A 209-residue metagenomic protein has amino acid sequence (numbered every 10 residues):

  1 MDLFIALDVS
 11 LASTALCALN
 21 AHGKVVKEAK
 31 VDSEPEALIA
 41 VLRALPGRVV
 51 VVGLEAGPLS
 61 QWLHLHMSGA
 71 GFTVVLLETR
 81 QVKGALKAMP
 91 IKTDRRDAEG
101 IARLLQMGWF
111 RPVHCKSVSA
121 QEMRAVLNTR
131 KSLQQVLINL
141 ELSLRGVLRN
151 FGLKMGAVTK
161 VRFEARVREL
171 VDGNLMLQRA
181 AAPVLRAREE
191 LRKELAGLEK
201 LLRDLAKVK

Functional and structural regions predicted by a protein language model:
M1-K209: A detector of single, family-specific signature residues that are central to catalytic or substrate-handling motifs
